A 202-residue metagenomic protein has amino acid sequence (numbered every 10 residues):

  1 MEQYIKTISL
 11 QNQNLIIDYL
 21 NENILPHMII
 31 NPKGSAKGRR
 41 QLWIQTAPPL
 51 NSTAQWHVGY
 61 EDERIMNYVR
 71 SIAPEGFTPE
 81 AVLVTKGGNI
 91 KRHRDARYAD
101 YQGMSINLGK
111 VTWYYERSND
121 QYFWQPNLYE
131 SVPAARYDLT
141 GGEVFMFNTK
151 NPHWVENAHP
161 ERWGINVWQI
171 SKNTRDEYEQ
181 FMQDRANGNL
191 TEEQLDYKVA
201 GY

Functional and structural regions predicted by a protein language model:
M1, G88, K172: Nucleic-acid-interacting cores, centered on viral/eukaryotic replication and modification enzymes
M1-A73: Non-heme Fe(II)/2-oxoglutarate
I65-N67, V84-R94: Short acidic (Asp/Glu) patches
S71-K86: A short glycine-rich, His/Asp/Glu-containing loop-to-beta-strand
G76-T78, Y101-G103, R162-G164: Extracellular structured ligand-interaction cores
L83-K86, A96-W113: Short, conserved beta-strand element in jelly-roll/cupin
H93-A96, M104, A135-R136, E156: Beta-strand elements of modular eukaryotic interaction domains
S118-Y202: Catalytic core of Fe(II)/2-oxoglutarate
